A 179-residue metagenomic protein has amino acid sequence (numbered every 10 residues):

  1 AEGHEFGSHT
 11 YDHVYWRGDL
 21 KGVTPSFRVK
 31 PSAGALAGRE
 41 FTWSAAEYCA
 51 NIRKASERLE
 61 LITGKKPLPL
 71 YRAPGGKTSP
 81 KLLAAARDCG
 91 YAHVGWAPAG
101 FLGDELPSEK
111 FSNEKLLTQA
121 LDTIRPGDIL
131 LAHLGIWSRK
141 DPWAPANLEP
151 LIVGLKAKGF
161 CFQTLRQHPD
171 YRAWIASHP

Functional and structural regions predicted by a protein language model:
A1-G3, Q119-A120, I152: Short amphipathic alpha-helices and their capping/turn segments at secondary-structure boundaries
A1-S112, I124-W137: Metal-dependent polysaccharide deacetylase catalytic core of the NodB/CE4 family, i.e., the active-site-bearing domain
I52-E57, L117, L148-I152: Generic structural signal for well-ordered alpha-helices, preferentially at hydrophobic/aromatic core positions
S112-A120: Short, acidic/polar
A120-L121, L130, L155: Intrinsic structural disorder
K140-P179: C-terminal domain-boundary segment and adjacent tail
